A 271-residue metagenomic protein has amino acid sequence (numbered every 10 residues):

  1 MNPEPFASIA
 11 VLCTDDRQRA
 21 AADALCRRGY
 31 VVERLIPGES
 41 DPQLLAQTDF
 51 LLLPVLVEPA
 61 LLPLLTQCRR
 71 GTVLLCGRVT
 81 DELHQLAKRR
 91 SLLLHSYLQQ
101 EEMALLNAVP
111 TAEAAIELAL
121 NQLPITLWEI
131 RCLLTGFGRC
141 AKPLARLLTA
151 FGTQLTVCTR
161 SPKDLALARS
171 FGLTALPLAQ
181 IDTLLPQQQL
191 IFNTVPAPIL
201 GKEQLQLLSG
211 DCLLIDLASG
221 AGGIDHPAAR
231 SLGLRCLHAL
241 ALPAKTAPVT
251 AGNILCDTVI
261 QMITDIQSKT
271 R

Functional and structural regions predicted by a protein language model:
E4-F6, R69, T126-I130: Short helix-loop-beta connector
A10-A20, L25, W128-T149: Glycine-rich adenosine-cofactor-binding loop
D15, G38, T80, R160-S161 (+1 more regions): Residues in the short beta-alpha loop(s) of Rossmann-like NAD(P)-binding domains
G29-S40, F151-F171: NAD(P)-binding Rossmann-fold cofactor-contacting core
L52, E58-T111: Phosphate/diphosphate ligand-binding glycine-rich loop within oxidoreductases
L56-G71, F171-A244: Rossmann-like adenosine-cofactor binding region
R78-Y97, L217-T264: Rossmann-fold NAD(P)-binding glycine/threonine-rich loop
A112-E129: Short internal alpha-helix immediately C-terminal to a glycine-rich phosphate-binding loop in Rossmann-like
